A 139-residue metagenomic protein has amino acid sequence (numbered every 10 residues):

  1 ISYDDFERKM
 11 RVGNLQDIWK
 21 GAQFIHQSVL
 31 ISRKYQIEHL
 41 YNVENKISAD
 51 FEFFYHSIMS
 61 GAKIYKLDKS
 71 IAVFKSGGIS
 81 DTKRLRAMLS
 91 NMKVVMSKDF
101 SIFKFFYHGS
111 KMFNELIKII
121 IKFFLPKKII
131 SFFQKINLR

Functional and structural regions predicted by a protein language model:
I1, N42, K46, D68-K69 (+3 more regions): Short, structured coil/loop segments at alpha-helix boundaries
Y3-S90: Conserved nucleotide-sugar donor-binding catalytic segment
S97-R139: Membrane-proximal basic amphipathic "stem/tether" segments
